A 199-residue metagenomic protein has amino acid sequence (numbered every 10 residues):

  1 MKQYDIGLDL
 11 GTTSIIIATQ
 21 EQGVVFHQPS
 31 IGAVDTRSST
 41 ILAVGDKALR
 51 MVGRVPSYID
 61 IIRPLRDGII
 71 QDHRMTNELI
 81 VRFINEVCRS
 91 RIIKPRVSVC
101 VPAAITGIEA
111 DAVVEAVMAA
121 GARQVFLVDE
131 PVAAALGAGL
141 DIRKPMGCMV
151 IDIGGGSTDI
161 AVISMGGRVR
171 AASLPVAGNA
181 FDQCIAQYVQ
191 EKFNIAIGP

Functional and structural regions predicted by a protein language model:
M1-I153, A161-P199: Nucleotide/phosphate-binding catalytic cleft detector across ATP-hydrolyzing and phosphate-transferring enzymes
